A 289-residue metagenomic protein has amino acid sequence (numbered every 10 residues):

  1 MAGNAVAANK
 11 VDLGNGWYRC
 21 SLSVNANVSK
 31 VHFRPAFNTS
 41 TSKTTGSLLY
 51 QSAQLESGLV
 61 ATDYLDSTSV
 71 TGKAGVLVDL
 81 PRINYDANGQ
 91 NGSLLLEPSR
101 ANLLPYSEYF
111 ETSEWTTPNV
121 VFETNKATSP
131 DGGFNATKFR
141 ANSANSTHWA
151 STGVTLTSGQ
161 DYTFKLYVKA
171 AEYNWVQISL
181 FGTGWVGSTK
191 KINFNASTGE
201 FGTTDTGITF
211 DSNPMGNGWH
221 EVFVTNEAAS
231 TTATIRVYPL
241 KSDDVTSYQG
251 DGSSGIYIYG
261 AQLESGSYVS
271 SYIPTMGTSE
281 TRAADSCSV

Functional and structural regions predicted by a protein language model:
M1-V289: Glycine- and acidic residue-enriched flexible segments with recurrent GG/GxG motifs
